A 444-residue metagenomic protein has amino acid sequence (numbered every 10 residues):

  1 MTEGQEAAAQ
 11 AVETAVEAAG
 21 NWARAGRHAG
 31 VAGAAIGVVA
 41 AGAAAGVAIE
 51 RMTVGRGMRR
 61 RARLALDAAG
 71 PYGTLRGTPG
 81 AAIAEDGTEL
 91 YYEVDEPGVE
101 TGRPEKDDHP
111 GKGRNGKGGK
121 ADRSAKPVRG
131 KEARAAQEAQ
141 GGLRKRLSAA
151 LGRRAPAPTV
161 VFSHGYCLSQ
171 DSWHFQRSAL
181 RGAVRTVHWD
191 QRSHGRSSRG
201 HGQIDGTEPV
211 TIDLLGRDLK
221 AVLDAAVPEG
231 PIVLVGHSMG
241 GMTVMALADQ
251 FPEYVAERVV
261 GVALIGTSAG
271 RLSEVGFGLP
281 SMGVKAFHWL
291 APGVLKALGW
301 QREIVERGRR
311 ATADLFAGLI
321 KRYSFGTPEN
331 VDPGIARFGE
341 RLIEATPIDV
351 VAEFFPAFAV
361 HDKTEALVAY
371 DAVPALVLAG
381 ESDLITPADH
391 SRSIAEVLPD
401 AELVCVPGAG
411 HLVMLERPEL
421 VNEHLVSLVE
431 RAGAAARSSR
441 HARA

Functional and structural regions predicted by a protein language model:
T2-G20, R392, E396-A444: Catalytic active-site module of serine/aspartate enzymes centered on a nucleophile-bearing elbow/loop
A23-V54: Hydrophobic alpha-helical topogenic segments used for membrane insertion/localization
A84-G113, D122, K126-G200, A225 (+3 more regions): Conserved HGGG/HGGXW glycine-rich cap/lid loop of the alpha/beta-hydrolase fold
T207-A225: Alpha/beta-hydrolase active-site loop
D249, E253-R307: Flexible "cap/lid" loop of the alpha/beta hydrolase fold
G299-A369: Conserved alpha/beta-hydrolase catalytic His-Asp/Glu region
F358, E381-T386: Acidic catalytic loop of the alpha/beta-hydrolase fold
Y370-D371, V377-A379, D383: Short beta-strand/loop motif that positions the catalytic acidic residue of the alpha/beta-hydrolase fold
